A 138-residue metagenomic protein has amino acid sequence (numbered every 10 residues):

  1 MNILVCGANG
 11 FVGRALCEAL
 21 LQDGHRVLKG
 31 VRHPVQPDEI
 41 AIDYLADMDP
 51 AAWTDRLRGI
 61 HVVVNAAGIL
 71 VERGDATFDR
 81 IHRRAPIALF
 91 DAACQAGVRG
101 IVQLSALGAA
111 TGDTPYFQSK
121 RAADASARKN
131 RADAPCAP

Functional and structural regions predicted by a protein language model:
M1-H25: N-terminal Rossmann NAD(P)H-binding glycine-rich loop of SDR-like oxidoreductase domains
C6, G30, A66-A67, I101-A106 (+1 more regions): SDR active-site strand-loop-helix element
G13-R14, R83, R121: Residues forming the Rossmann-fold NAD(P)(H) cofactor-binding site
A15-A19, G74, A92, S126: Rossmann-fold NAD(P)-dependent oxidoreductase module
H25-R32: Conserved glycine-rich Rossmann-like NAD(P)H-binding loop of the short-chain dehydrogenase/reductase
V35-P37, A41-A96, A106-D113: NAD(P)H-binding glycine-rich loop region in Rossmannoid oxidoreductase-like domains and their noncatalytic homologs
S105, A125-P138: Conserved beta-loop-beta element that borders a ligand/cofactor-binding pocket
Y116, K120: Active-site YXXXK catalytic motif of short-chain dehydrogenase/reductase
